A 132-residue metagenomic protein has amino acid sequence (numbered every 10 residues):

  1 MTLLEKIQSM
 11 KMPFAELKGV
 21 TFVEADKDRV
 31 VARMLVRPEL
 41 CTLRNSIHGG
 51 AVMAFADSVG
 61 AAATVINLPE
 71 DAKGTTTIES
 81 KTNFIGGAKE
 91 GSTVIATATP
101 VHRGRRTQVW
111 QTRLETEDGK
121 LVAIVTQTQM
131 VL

Functional and structural regions predicted by a protein language model:
M1-L132: Terminal targeting signals and extreme-terminal segments of soluble enzymes
